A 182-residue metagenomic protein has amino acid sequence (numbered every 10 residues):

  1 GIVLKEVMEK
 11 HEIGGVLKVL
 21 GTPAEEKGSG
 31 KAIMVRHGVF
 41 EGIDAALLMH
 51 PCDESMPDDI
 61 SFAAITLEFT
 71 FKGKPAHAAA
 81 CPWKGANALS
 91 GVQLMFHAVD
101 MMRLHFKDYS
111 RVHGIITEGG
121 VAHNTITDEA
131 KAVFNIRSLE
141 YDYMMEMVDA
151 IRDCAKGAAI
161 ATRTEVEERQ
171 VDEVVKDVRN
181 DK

Functional and structural regions predicted by a protein language model:
G1: DPxDG-like acidic metal-binding loop motif
L4, M8-T127: Histidine/acidic-residue-rich, glycine-tolerant segments that coordinate divalent metal ions
L89-K182: Metal-dependent amide/peptide-bond hydrolase catalytic core, centered on the "pita-bread" metallohydrolase fold
